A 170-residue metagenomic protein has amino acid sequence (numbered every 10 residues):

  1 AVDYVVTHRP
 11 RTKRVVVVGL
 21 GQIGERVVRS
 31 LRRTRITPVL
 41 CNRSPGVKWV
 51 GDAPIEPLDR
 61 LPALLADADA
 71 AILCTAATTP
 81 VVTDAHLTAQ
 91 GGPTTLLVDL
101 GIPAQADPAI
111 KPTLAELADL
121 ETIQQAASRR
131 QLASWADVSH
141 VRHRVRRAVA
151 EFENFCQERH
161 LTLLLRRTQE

Functional and structural regions predicted by a protein language model:
A1-T75: Hydrophobic, well-ordered beta-alpha structural blocks that scaffold small-molecule cofactor pockets
G24, T78-T79, A104: Glycine-rich nucleotide phosphate-binding loop and flanking beta-alpha elements of Rossmann-like dinucleotide-binding
V27, V50, V82-D84, D107-A109: Short glycine-/acidic-enriched loop or helix-start segments at secondary-structure transitions that form or flank
R32-T34, V82, P112: Alpha-helix termini
P54-I55, A77, D107, T113: Homeobox/homeodomain signature
P62-A68, T75-V98: Rossmann-fold NAD(P) dinucleotide-binding segment
L87-E170: Adenosine-phosphate binding glycine-rich loop
